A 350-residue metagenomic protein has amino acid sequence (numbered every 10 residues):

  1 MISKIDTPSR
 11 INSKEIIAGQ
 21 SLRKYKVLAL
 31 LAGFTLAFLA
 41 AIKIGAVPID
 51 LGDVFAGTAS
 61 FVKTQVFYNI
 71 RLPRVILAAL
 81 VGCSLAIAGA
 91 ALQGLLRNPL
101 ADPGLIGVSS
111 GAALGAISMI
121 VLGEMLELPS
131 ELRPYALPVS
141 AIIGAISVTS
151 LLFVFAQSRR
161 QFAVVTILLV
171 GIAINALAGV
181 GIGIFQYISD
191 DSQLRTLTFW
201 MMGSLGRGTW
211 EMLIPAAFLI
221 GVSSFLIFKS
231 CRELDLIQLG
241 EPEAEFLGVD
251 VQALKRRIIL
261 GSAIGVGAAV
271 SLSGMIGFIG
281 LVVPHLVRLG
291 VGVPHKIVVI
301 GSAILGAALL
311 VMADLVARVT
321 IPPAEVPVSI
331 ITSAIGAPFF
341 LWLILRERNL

Functional and structural regions predicted by a protein language model:
I2-L350: Alpha-helical transmembrane segments in inner-membrane proteins
